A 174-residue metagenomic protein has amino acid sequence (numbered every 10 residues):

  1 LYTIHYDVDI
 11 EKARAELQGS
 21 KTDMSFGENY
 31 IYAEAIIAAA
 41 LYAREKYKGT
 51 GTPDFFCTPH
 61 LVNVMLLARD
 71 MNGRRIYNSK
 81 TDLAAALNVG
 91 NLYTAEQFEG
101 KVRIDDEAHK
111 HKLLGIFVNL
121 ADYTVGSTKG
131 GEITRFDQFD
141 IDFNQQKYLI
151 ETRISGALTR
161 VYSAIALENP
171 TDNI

Functional and structural regions predicted by a protein language model:
L1-S20, K46-H60, T134-R160: Long, contiguous amphipathic alpha-helices that act as assembly "spine/axial" helices in icosahedral shell and virion
L1-Y42, A166-I174: Alpha-helical scaffold segments that mediate packing/assembly in large oligomeric complexes
R14-E16, A39-A40, Y47, M65-A68 (+2 more regions): Generic hydrophobic, helix-prone segments enriched in Leu/Val/Ile
A15, M24, E28-Y30, P53 (+4 more regions): Short non-domain terminal segments
S25, Y32, I36, T58 (+2 more regions): Alpha-helix initiation/capping motif
Y32-C57, L66-S79: Extended alpha-helical or coil "stalk/linker/tether" regions that are enriched in polar/charged and small residues
D54-A68, N88-L92, I133: Generic detector of multi-pass transmembrane helix bundles and their immediately adjacent loops in polytopic membrane
M71-I174: Sequence/fold signature of self-assembling virion shell proteins
